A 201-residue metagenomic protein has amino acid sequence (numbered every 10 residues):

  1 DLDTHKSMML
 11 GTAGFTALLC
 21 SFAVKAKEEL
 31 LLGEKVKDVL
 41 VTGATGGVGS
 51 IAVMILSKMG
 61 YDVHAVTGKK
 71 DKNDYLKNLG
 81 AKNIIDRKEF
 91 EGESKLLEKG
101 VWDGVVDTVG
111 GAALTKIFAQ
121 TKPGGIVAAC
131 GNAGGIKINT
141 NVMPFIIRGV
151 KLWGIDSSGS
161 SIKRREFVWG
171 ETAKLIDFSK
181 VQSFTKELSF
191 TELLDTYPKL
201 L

Functional and structural regions predicted by a protein language model:
D1: Glycine-rich phosphate/adenylate-binding loop and adjacent beta-alpha elements of nucleotide- or dinucleotide-binding
M8-R87: Mid-domain Rossmann-like dinucleotide-binding core that forms the NAD(H)/NADP(H) cofactor-binding site
A81, V101-D103, F145: Local beta-strand N-terminus motif with an aromatic residue
R87, D107-T108: Short, well-ordered coil/turn residues at beta-beta hairpins and beta-strand->alpha-helix junctions within
F90-G100: Short amphipathic alpha-helix with an adjacent loop that forms part of the alpha/beta core around
D103-V106, A128: N-terminal Rossmann-like NAD(P) cofactor-binding module of classical short-chain dehydrogenase/reductase
A112-S179: Glycine-rich phosphate-binding loop and adjacent beta-alpha segment of Rossmann(oid) nucleotide-cofactor-binding
K163-L201: C-terminal hydrophobic helical "lid"/dimerization subdomain of Rossmann-like NAD(P)H-dependent oxidoreductases
